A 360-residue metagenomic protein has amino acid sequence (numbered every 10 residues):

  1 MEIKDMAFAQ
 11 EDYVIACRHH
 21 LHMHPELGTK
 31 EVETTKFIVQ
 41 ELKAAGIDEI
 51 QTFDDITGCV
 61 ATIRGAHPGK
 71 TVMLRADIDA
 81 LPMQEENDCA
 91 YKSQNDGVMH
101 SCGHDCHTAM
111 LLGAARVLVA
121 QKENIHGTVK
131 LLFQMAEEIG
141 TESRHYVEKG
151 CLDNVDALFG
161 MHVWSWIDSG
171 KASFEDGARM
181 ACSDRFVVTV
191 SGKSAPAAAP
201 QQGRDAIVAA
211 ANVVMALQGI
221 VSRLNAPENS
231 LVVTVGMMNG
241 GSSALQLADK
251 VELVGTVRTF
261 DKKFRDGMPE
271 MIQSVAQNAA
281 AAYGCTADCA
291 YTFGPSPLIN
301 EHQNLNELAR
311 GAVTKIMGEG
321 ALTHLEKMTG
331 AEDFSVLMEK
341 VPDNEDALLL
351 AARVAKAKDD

Functional and structural regions predicted by a protein language model:
M1-H100, A109-I125: Acidic/His- and Gly-rich active-site-bordering loop/insert found across diverse amide/peptide-bond hydrolases
I15, K36-V39, L112-V119, R144 (+8 more regions): Predominant activation on well-ordered alpha-helical scaffold segments within soluble catalytic domains
H24, Q201-V208, K263-P269: Active-site pocket-shaping loop/turn-to-helix segments
C59-V60, L81-M83, N87-M99, D105-C106 (+2 more regions): Histidine/acidic-residue-rich, glycine-tolerant segments that coordinate divalent metal ions
K70-M73, V129-K130, D156-F159, D343-L348: Structural motif
M73-R75, Q84, F186, E345-K356: Non-cysteine beta-strand/loop elements that form the S-adenosyl-L-methionine
A211-D360: Metal-dependent amide/peptide-bond hydrolase catalytic core, centered on the "pita-bread" metallohydrolase fold
